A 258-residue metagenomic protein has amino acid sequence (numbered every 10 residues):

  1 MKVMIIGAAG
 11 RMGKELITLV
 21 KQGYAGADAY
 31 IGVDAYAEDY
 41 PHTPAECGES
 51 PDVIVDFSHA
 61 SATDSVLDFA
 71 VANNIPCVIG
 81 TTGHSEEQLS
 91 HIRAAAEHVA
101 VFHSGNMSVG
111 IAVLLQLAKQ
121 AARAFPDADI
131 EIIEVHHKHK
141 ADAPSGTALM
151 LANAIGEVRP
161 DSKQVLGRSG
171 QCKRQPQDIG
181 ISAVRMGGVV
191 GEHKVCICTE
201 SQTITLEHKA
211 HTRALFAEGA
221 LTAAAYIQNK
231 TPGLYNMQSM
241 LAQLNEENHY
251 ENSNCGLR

Functional and structural regions predicted by a protein language model:
M1-M4: Extreme N-terminal starter segment of soluble prokaryotic enzymes
I6-G48, P126-E251, C255: C-terminal substrate-binding/catalytic lobe of Rossmann-fold NAD(P)-dependent oxidoreductases
A35-A37, T82-S85, N106-M107: Short, acidic/turn-prone active-site loops that include or flank metal/cofactor- and phosphate-binding residues
E49-S50, I54, H98: Alpha-helix C-terminal capping/helix-to-coil transition sites in glycosyltransferase folds
D52-A72, G83-Q88: Beta-loop-alpha module in the N-terminal Rossmann-like domain of NAD(P)-dependent dehydrogenases, especially those
D68, T81-V101, A112, K119-Q120: Rossmann-fold NAD(P)-binding glycine/threonine-rich loop
P76, H91-S108, A122-I130: Rossmann-fold dehydrogenase core element
V113-D127, A143: Rossmann-like NAD(P)H-binding beta-loop-alpha module
